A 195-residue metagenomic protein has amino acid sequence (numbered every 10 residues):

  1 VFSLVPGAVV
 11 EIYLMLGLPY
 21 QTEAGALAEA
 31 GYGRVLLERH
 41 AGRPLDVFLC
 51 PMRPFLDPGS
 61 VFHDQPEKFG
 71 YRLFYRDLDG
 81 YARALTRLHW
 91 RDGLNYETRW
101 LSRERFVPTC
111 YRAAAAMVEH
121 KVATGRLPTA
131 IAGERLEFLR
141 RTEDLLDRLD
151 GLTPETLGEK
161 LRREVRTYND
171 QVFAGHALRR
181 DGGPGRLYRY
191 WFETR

Functional and structural regions predicted by a protein language model:
V1-R135: A structural motif corresponding to the C-terminal lobe/cap of the Radical SAM core domain
A82-R195: Radical SAM enzyme core and accessory elements
